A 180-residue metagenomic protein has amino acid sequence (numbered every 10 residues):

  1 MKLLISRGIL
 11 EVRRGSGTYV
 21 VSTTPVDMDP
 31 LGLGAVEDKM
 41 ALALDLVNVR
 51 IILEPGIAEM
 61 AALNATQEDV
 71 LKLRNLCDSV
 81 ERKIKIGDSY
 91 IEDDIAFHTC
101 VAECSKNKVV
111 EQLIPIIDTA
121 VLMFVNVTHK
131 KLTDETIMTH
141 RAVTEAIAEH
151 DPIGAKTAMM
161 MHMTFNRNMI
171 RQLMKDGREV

Functional and structural regions predicted by a protein language model:
M1-I52, E59, L63, V180: Short linear motifs at protein or domain termini
I5, R171-M174: C-terminal flanking helix
T24-L33, D38-M40, E68, K72 (+5 more regions): Inter-domain helical "communication" segments and dimerization helices that couple sensory or membrane-embedded modules
L46-N126, I137-T144, G154-N168: Conserved amphipathic alpha-helical segments that form helical-bundle/coiled-coil interaction surfaces
H129: A glycine-/small-polar-enriched, mobile loop at the entrance of the PLP active site in fold-type I
L132: Short beta-strand-centered segments that line the small-molecule binding cleft or hinge of alpha/beta clamshell
